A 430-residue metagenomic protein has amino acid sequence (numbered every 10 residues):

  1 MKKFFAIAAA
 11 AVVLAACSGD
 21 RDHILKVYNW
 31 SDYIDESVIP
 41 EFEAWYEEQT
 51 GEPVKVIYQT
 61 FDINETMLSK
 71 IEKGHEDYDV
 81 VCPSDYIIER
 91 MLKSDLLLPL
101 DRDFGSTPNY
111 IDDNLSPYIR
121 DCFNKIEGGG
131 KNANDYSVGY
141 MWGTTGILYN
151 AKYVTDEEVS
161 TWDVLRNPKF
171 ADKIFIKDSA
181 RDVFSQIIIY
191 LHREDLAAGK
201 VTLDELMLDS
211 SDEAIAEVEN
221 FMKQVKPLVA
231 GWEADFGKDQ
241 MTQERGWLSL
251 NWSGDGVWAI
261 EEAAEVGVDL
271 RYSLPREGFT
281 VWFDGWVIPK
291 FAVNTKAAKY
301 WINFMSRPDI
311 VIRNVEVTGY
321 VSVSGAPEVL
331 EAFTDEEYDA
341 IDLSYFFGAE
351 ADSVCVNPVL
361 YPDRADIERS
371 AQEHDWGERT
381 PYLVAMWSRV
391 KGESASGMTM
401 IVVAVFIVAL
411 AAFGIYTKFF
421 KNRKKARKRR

Functional and structural regions predicted by a protein language model:
F5-S18: Hydrophobic h-region of N-terminal signal peptides that target proteins for export in Gram-negative bacteria
S18-S94, A395-M400: Early extracytoplasmic/lumenal segment of secretory-pathway proteins
Q59, E65-L68, D85, E89-W142 (+1 more regions): Hinge/lid segment of periplasmic solute-binding proteins
M91-L100, N132-N134, A259-L274, E337-I341: Ligand-binding "clamshell"
P108-Y110, A216-K223, V266-K290: Periplasmic-binding protein-like
F175-I176, V183, I187, L191-R271: Ligand-binding pocket segment of bilobal, Venus flytrap-like solute-binding proteins
P289-D366, R427: Mature extracytoplasmic/periplasmic domains
S353-R430: Conserved C-terminal helix/tail region of periplasmic/extracytoplasmic solute-binding proteins
